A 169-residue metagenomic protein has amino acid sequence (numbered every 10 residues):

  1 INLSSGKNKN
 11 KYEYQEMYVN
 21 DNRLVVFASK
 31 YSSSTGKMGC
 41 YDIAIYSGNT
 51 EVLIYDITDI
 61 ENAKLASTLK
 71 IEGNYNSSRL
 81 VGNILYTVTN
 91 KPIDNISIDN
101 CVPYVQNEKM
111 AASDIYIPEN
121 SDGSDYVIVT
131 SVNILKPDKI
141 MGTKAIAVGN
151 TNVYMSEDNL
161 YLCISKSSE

Functional and structural regions predicted by a protein language model:
I1-E169: Beta-sheet-rich non-transmembrane sensory/scaffold domains
